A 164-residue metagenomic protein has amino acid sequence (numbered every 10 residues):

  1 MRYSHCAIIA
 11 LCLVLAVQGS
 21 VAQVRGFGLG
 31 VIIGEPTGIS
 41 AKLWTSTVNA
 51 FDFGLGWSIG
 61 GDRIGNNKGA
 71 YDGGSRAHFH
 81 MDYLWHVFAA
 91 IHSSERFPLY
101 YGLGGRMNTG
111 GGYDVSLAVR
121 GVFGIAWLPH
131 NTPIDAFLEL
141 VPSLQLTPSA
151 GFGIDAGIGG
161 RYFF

Functional and structural regions predicted by a protein language model:
C6-A16: Bacterial N-terminal signal peptides
G19-K68, H78, F163: Short glycine/proline- and aromatic-enriched beta-strand/turn motifs that initiate or cap beta-hairpins
V21-G26, V48, F88-F97, Y113 (+1 more regions): Short loop/turn motifs that connect adjacent beta-strands in outer-membrane beta-barrel proteins
V24, G38, G56-G65, F88-A90 (+3 more regions): Sequence/structural signature of outer-membrane beta-barrel proteins
R25-F27, E35-T37, G73-F79, F97 (+2 more regions): Residues that define the transmembrane beta-barrel architecture of outer-membrane proteins
V31, I39-L43, L55, M81-V87 (+4 more regions): Residues on the lipid-exposed face of transmembrane beta-strands in outer-membrane beta-barrel proteins
N67-V115: Mid-chain, structured segments of secreted extracytoplasmic proteins
L128-F164: A generic hydrophobic-segment detector
